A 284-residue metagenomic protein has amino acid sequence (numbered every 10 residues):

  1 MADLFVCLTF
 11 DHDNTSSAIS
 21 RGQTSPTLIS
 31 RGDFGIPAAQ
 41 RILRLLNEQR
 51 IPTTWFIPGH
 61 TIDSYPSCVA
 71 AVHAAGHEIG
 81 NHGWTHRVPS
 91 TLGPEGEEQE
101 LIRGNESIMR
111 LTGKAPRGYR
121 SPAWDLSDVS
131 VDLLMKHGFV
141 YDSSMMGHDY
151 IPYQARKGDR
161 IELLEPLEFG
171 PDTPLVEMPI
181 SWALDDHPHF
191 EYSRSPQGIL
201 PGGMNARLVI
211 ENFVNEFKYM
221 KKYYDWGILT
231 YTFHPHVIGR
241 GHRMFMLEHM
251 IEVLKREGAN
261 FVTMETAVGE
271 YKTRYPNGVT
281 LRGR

Functional and structural regions predicted by a protein language model:
M1-A75, V253: Active-site beta->alpha N-cap acidic-glycine motif
A2-V6, Q49-T53, A75-E78, G113-R117 (+4 more regions): Short, well-ordered coil/turn segments that N-cap beta-strands
D11, L46, I79-H82, Y119 (+4 more regions): Conserved, mostly hydrophobic/aromatic
D11-T15, P58-H60, W84, S121-W124 (+4 more regions): Active-site beta-loop-alpha junctions enriched in small/polar residues
R31-I36, T54-P66, R87-E97, R120-V129 (+4 more regions): Acidic-and-aromatic substrate-binding clefts and catalytic sites of carbohydrate-active enzymes
E48-Q49, G203-R284: C-terminal domain-boundary segment and adjacent tail
Q99-I108: An active-site-proximal "capping" alpha-helix that borders the catalytic cofactor pocket
M109-R110, K114-Y224, G278-G283: Active-site-adjacent pocket scaffolds in enzyme catalytic domains
